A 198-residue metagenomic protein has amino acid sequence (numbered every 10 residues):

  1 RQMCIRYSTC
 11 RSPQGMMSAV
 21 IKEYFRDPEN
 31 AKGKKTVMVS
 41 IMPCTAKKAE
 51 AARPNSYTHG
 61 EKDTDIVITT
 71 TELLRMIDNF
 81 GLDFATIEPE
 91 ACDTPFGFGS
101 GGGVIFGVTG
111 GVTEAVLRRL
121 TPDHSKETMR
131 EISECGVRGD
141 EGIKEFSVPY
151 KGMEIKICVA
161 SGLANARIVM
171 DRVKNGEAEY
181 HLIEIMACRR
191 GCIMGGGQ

Functional and structural regions predicted by a protein language model:
Q2, R6-Q198: Iron-sulfur-associated redox domains of electron-transfer enzymes in respiratory and anaerobic energy metabolism
